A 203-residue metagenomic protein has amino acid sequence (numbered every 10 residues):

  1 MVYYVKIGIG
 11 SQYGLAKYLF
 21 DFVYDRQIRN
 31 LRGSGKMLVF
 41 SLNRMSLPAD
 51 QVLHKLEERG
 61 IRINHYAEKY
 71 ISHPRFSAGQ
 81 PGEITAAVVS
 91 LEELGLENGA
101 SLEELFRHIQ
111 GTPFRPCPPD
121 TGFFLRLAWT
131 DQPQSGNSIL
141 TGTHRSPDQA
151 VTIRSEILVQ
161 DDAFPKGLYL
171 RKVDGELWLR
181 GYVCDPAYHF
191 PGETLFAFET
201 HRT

Functional and structural regions predicted by a protein language model:
M1-T203: A binding-site-centric feature that preferentially detects glycan-recognition modules on secreted/surface proteins
